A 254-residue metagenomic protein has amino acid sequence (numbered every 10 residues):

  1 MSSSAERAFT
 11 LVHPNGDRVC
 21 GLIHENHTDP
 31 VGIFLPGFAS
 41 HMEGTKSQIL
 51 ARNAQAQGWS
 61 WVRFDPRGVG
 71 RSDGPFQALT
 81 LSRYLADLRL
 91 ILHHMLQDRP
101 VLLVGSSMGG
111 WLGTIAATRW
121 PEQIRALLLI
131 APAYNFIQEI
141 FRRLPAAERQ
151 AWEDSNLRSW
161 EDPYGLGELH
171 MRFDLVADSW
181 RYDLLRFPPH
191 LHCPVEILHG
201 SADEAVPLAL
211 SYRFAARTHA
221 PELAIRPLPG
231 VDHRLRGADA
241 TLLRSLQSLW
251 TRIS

Functional and structural regions predicted by a protein language model:
M1-N26: N-terminal cap/lid segment of alpha/beta-hydrolase-fold proteins
V19, L102, Q123-P227, V231-S254: The alpha/beta-hydrolase serine catalytic core
D29-G37: Short beta-strand element of the alpha/beta-hydrolase
F38-A51: The serine-hydrolase catalytic nucleophile loop
A51-D73: Conserved alpha/beta-hydrolase
G70-M95: Catalytic nucleophile-loop/oxyanion-hole region of alpha/beta-hydrolase and closely related hydrolase-like folds
L96-S106: Alpha/beta-hydrolase fold nucleophile elbow
G105-G113: Gly/Ala-rich beta-loop-alpha elbow adjacent to hydrolase catalytic centers
